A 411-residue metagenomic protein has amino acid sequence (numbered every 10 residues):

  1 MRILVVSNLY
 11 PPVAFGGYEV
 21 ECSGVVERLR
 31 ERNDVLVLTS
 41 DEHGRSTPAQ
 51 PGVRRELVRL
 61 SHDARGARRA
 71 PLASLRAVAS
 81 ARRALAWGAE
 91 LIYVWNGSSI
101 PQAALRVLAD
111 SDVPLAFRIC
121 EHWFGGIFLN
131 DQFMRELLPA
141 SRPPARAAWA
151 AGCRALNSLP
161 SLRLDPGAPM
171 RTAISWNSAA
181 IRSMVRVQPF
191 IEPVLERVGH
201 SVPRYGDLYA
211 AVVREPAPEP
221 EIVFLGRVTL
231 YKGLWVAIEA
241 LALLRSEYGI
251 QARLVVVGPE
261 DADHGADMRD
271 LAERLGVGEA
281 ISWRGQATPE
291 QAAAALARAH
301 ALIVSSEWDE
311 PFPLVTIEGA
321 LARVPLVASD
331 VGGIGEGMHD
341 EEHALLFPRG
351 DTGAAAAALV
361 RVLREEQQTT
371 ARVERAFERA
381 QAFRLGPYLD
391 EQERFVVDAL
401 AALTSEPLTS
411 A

Functional and structural regions predicted by a protein language model:
M1-R45, W87, S111-V113: N-terminal subdomain of nucleotide-sugar transferases
Y10, R32-L72, P259: N-terminal strand-loop element at the rim of the active site of nucleotide-sugar-dependent glycosyltransferases
V20, P220, T229-R245, A266 (+1 more regions): A conserved mid-protein helix/loop that constitutes part of the nucleotide-sugar donor-binding site
C22, L29, I222, A237-L241 (+3 more regions): A structural motif in glycosyltransferase catalytic domains
L225, R253-D267: Glycosyltransferase donor-sugar binding loop
A266-A287: Nucleotide-activated donor-binding/catalytic signature segment of Leloir-type glycosyltransferases, i.e., the conserved
A297-P311, V324: Acidic donor-binding loop of glycosyltransferase active sites
D340-E341, L345-T352, R361-Q367: Conserved acidic donor-binding segment of nucleotide-sugar-dependent glycosyltransferases
